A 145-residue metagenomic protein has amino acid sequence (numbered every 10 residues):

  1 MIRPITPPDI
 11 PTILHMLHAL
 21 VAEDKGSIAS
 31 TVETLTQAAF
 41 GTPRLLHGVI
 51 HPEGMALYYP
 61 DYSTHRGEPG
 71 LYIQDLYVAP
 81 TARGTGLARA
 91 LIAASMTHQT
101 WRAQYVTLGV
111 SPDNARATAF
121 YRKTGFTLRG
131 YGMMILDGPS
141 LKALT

Functional and structural regions predicted by a protein language model:
M1-I13: A short beta-loop-alpha structural element at the N-terminal edge of CoA-dependent acyl/N-acetyltransferase catalytic
L14-A38: Conserved GNAT-fold acetyl-CoA-binding loop/helix
Q37-I50, Y72: A short helix-loop-beta-strand connector motif used in the catalytic cores of GNAT acetyltransferases and, in some
Y58-H65: A conserved beta-strand-loop-helix scaffold within acyl/acetyltransferase catalytic domains
E68-P80: Conserved acetyl-CoA binding element of GNAT-fold acetyltransferases
V78, G84-T97, A119-K123: Conserved acetyl-CoA-binding loop-helix of GNAT-fold acetyltransferases
R89, P112-G130, I135-G138, K142: Conserved active-site alpha-helix within GNAT-family acetyltransferase domains
Q99-V110: Conserved GNAT acetyl-CoA-binding A-motif
